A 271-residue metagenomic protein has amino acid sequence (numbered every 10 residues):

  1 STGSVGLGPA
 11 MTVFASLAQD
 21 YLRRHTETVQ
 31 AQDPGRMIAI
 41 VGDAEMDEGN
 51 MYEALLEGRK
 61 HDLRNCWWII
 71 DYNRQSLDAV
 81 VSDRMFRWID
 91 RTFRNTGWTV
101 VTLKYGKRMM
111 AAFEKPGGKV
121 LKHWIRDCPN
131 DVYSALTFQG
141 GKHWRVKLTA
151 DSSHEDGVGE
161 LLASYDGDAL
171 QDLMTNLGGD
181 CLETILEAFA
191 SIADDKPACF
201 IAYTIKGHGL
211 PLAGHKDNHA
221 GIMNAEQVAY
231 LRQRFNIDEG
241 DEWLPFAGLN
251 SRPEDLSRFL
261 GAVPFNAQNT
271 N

Functional and structural regions predicted by a protein language model:
S1-H61, S82: Cofactor-binding active-site loop characterized by glycine-rich and histidine/acidic residues
T26-E27, K60-L63, V158-E160, F200: Short hydrophobic/aromatic-rich motifs at helix boundaries and adjacent loops
Q32-M37, H61-C66, T96-W98, D194-P197: Short coil/turn connectors at secondary-structure junctions
I40-V41, I69, I201: Generic enzyme active-site microenvironment
N65-N73: Short internal beta-strands
Y72-N271: Long, well-ordered, tryptophan-enriched scaffold segments
